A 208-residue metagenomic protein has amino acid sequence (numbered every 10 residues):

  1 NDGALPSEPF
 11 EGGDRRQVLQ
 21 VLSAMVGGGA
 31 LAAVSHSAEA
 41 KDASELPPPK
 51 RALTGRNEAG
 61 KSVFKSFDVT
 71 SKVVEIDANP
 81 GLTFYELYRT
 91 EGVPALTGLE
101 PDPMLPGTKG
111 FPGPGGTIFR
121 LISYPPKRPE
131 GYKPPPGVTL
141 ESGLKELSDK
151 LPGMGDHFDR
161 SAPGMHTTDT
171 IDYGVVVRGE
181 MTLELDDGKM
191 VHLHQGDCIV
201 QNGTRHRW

Functional and structural regions predicted by a protein language model:
N1-D14: N-terminal secretory signal peptides
E11-Q20, G28-A43: N-terminal twin-arginine translocation
A33-K65: C-terminal segment of N-terminal export signals and the immediately downstream linker at the start of the mature
S123-P125, H166-T182: Short, conserved beta-strand element in jelly-roll/cupin
P136, D159-I171: A short beta-loop-beta micro-motif enriched in histidine and acidic residues
L183-E184, H206-W208: Short beta-strand His + acidic residue motifs that chelate non-heme Fe in jelly-roll/DSBH and cupin folds
D187-N202: Short acidic-glycine-tyrosine-enriched beta hairpin
